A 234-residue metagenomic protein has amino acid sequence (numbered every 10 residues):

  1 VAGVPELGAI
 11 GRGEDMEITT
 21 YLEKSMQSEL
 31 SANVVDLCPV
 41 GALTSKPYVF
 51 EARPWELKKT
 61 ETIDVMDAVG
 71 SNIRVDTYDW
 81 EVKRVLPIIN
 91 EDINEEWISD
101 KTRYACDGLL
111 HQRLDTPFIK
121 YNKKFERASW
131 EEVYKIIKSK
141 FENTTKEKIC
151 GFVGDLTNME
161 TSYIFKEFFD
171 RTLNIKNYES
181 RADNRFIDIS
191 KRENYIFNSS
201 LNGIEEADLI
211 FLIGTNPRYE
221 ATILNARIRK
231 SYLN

Functional and structural regions predicted by a protein language model:
V1-A2, K24-Q27, S31, V35 (+1 more regions): Catalytic alpha/large subunits of respiratory electron-transfer oxidoreductases, centered on bis-MGD molybdoenzymes
V4-I18, R185-I187: Short, conserved phosphate-binding/catalytic loop or strand-edge motifs used in phosphoryl-/nucleotidyl-transfer
D15-T19, N33-L37: C-type cytochrome heme c attachment motif
V40: Alpha-helical segments that scaffold the active site and NAD(P)H-binding pocket of short-chain dehydrogenase/reductase
